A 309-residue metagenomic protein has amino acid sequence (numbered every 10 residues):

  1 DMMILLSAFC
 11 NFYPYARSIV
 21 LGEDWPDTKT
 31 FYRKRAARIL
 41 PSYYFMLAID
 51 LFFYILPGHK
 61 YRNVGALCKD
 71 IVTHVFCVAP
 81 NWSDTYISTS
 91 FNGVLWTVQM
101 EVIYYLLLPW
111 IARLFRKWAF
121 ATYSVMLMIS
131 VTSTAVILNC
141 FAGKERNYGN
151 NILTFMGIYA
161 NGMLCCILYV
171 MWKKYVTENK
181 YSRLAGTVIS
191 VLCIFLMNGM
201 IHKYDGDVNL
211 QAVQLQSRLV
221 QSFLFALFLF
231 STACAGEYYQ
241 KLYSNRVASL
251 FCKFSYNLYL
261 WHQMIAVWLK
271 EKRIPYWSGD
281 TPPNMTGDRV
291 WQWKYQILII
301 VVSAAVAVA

Functional and structural regions predicted by a protein language model:
D1-A16, T97-R113, M126-E178, I194-G199 (+2 more regions): Specific transmembrane alpha-helix
I4, A16-I55, V64-H74, I103-Y105 (+3 more regions): Transmembrane alpha-helical segments and their boundary/interface "anchor" motifs in multi-pass integral membrane
R17-G22, Y54-N63, K117-A121, N139-E145 (+4 more regions): Transmembrane helix-loop junctions in multipass membrane proteins, especially transporters and channels
L21-T30, K173-Y181, Y243-S244, G279-T286: Membrane-interfacial, low-structure loops and terminal tails that flank and connect transmembrane helices in multi-pass
D24-R33, I39-M100, V131-E145, G157 (+1 more regions): Membrane-interface helix-loop-helix regions
T28, Y32, A36, L67 (+12 more regions): Hydrophobic, aromatic-rich alpha-helical transmembrane segments and their membrane-interface anchor motifs
K117-V125, V176-V188, W291: Membrane-interfacial entry segments at the cytosolic side of transmembrane helices
Y159, G186-A309: Alpha-helical transmembrane segments of multi-pass integral membrane proteins
